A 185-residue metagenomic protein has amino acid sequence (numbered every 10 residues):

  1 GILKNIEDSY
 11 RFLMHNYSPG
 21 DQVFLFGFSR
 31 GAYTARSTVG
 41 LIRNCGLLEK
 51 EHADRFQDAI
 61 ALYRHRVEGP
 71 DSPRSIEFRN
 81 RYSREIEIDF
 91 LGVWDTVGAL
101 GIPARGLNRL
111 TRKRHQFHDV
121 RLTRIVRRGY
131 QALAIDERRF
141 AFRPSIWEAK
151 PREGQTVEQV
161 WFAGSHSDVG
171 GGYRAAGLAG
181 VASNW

Functional and structural regions predicted by a protein language model:
G1-W185: Alpha-helical segment proximal to the catalytic Tyr-Lys
